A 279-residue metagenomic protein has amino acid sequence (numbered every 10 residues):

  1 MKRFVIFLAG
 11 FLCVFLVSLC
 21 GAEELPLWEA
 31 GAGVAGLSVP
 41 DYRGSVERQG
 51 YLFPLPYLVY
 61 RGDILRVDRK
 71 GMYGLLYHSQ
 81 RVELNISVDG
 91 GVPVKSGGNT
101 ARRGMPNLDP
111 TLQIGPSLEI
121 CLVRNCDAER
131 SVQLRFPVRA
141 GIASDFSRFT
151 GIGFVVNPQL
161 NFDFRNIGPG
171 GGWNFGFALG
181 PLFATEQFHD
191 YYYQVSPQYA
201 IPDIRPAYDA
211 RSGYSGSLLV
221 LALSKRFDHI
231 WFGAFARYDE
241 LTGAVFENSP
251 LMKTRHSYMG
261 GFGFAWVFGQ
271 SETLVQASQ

Functional and structural regions predicted by a protein language model:
A22-W28, R43-G44, D63-E83, V123-V132 (+4 more regions): Short loop/turn motifs that connect adjacent beta-strands in outer-membrane beta-barrel proteins
W28, R48-P54, Q80-V82, L108-I114 (+5 more regions): Residues that define the transmembrane beta-barrel architecture of outer-membrane proteins
W28-A32, P54, L65-V67, V82-I86 (+6 more regions): Transmembrane beta-strands of outer-membrane beta-barrel proteins
V34-S38, P56-Y60, G71-L76, I114-L122 (+6 more regions): Residues on the lipid-exposed face of transmembrane beta-strands in outer-membrane beta-barrel proteins
L37-R43, G91-G97, C121-N125, R139-S147 (+4 more regions): Sequence/structural signature of outer-membrane beta-barrel proteins
P40-R43, M72, T100-M105, G141-F149 (+2 more regions): Extracellular loop and loop/strand-boundary signature of outer-membrane beta-barrel proteins
F149-W231, D239-A244, L251: Outer-membrane beta-barrel transmembrane domain signature
L219-Q279: Predominantly the C-terminal beta-signal and adjacent terminal strand-loop region of outer-membrane beta-barrel
